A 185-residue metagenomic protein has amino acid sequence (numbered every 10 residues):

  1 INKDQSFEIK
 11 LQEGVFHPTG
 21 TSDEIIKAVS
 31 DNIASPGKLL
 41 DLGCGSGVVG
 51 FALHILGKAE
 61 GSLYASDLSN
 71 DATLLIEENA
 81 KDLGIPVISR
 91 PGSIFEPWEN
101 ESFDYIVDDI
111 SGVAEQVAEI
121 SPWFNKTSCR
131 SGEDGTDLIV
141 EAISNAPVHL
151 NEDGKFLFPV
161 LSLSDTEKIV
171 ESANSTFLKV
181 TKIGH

Functional and structural regions predicted by a protein language model:
I1-D31: Class I SAM-dependent transferase core
I9, V87-S89, V180: Generic structural signal for residues in well-ordered beta-strands
Q12, R90-G92, I183-H185: Conserved beta-strand termini and adjacent loop/short-helix elements that scaffold enzyme active sites in alpha/beta
T21-E99, Y105-E119: Conserved SAM/SAH cofactor-binding pocket of Class I
K27, V49, P122-K126, N174-S175: Glycine-rich, phosphate-binding/catalytic loops in enzymes
D108-L138: Mobile active-site "lid"/loop adjacent to the S-adenosyl-L-methionine
T136-H185: Conserved Class I SAM-dependent methyltransferase catalytic core
